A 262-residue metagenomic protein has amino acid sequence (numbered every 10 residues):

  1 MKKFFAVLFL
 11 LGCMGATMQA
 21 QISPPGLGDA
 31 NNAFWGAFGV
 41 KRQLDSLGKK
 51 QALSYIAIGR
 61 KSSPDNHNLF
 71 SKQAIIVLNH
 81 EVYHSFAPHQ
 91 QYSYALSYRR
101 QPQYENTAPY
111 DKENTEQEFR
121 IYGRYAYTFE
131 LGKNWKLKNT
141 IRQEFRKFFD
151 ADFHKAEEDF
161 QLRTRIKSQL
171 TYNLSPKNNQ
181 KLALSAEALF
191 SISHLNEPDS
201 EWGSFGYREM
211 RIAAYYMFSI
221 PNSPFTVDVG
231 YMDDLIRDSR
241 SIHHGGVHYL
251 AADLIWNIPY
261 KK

Functional and structural regions predicted by a protein language model:
F5, S46-S54, P88-Y92, K133-N139 (+3 more regions): Outer-envelope beta-barrel architecture signal
Q21-Q91: Start-of-domain marker
I22-S23, I58-H67, S97-P109, G132 (+4 more regions): Sequence/structural signature of outer-membrane beta-barrel proteins
A30-G36, K72-I76, Q117-I121, E158-I166 (+2 more regions): Residues that define the transmembrane beta-barrel architecture of outer-membrane proteins
A37-G39, A52-G59, Q91-R99, L137-R146 (+3 more regions): Transmembrane beta-strands of outer-membrane beta-barrel proteins
F38, L78-H80, G123-Y125, I166-L170 (+3 more regions): Membrane-embedded beta-strands of outer-membrane beta-barrel proteins, especially the hydrophobic/small aromatic
Y125, F218, G246-K262: Outer-membrane beta-barrel "beta-signal"
F129, W135, I141-T226, D234-R237 (+1 more regions): Outer-membrane beta-barrel transmembrane domain signature
